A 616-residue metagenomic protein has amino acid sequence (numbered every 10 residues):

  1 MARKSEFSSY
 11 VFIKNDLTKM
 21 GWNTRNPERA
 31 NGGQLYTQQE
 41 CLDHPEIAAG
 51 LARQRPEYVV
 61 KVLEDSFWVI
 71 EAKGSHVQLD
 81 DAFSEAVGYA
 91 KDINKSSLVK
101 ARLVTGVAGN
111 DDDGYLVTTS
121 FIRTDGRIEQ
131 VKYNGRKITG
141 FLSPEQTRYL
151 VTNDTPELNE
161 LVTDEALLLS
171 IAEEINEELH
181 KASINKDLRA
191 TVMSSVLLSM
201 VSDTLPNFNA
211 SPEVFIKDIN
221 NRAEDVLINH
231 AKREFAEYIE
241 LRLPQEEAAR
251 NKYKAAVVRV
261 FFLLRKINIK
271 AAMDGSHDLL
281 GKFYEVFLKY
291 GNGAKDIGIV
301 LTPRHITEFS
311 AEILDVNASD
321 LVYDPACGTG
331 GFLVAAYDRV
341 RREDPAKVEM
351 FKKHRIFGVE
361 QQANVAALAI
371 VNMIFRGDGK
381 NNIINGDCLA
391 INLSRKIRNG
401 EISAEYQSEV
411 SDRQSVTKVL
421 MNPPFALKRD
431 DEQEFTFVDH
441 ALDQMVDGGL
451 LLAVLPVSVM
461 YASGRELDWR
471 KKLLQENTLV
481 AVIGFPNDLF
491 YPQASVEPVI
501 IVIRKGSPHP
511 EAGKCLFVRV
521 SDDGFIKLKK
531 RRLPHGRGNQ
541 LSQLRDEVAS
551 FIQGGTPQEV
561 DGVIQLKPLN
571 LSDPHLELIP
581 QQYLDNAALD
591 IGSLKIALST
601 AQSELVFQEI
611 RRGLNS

Functional and structural regions predicted by a protein language model:
M1-T18: Nuclease catalytic cores
T24-E64: Active-site metal-binding core of divalent-cation-utilizing nuclease and nuclease-like domains
G50-L51, H76-A86, E432, K527: Active-site-adjacent loop/helix micro-motif of nuclease/hydrolase catalytic cores
Y58-V60, E64-G74, Y89: Conserved catalytic cores of phosphodiester-cleaving nucleases, focusing on short active-site segments
V77-I128: Nucleic-acid nuclease catalytic cores
R136-T147, A390, R395-S616: A conserved structural/catalytic subdomain of Rossmann-like adenosyl-cofactor enzymes
T191-G291: Long recognition/docking surfaces used for binding and targeting
D296-A404, V410-Q414, K418-K428, F435-F437 (+3 more regions): Conserved S-adenosyl-L-methionine
